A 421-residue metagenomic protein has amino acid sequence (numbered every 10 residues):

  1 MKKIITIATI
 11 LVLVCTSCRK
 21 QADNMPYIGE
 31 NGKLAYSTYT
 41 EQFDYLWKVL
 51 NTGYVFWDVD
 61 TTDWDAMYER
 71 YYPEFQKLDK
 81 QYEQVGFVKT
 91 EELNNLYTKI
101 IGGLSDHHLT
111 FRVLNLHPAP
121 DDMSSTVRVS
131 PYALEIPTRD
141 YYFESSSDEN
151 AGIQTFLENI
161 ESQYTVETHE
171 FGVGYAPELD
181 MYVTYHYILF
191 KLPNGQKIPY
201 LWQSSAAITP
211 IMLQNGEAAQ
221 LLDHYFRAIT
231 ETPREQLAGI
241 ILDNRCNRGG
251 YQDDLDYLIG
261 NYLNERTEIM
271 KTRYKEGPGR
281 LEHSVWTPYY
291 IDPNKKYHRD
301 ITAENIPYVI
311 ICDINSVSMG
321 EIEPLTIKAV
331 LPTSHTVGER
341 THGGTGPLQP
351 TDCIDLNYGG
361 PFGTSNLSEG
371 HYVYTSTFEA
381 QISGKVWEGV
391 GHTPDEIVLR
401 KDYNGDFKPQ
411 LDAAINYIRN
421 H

Functional and structural regions predicted by a protein language model:
K2-A8: Sec-dependent signal peptide recognition, specifically the positively charged N-region followed immediately by
V14-S17: C-terminal motif of bacterial Sec signal peptides marking the signal peptidase cleavage site
R19-E268, D355: Flexible, low-complexity junctional segments that flank or bridge functional domains
P199-Q203, G239-D243, I269-K271, P307-C312 (+2 more regions): Structural recognition of the beta-strand scaffold that forms the well-ordered cores of secreted hydrolase catalytic
S205-T209, C246-Q252, E268-I269, E276-P278 (+3 more regions): Solvent-exposed loop/turn segments at secondary-structure junctions within structured extracellular/periplasmic domains
G249-P307: Gly/Ser/Thr-rich loop/hinge elements
L331-G344: Short, well-structured beta-strand/strand-turn elements
S383-H421: Low-complexity, Gly/Ser/Thr/Pro-rich intrinsically disordered linker/tail segments
